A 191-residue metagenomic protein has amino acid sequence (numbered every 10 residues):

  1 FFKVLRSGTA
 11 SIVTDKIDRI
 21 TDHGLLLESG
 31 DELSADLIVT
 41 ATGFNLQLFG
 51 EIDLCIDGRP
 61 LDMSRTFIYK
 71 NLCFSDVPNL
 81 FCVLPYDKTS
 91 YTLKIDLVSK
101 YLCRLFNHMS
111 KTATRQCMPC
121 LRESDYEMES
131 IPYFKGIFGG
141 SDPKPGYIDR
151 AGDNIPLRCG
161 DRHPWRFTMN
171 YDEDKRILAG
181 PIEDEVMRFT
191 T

Functional and structural regions predicted by a protein language model:
K3, S7, S11, N71-K88: Short FAD-binding loop at a beta-strand-to-alpha-helix junction that anchors the flavin cofactor in diverse
K3-V4, G8-E28: A conserved short coil-to-beta-strand element within the FAD-binding core of flavoproteins
I12, I20, L33, L37 (+2 more regions): Generic recognition of stable, solvent-exposed alpha-helical segments in well-folded globular domains
L26-L37, A41: Core beta-strand elements of the Rossmann-like FAD/NAD(P) dinucleotide-binding domain in flavoenzyme oxidoreductases
G30, G58-R59, N154: Detector for glycine-centered tight turns/loop "hinges" at secondary-structure junctions
T40-D57, N79: Flavin (primarily FAD) binding-site architecture
L54-I68: Adenosine ribonucleotide-centric catalytic and binding domains
F67-I68, N79-T191: C-terminal, flexible cofactor-proximal segment of oxidoreductases
